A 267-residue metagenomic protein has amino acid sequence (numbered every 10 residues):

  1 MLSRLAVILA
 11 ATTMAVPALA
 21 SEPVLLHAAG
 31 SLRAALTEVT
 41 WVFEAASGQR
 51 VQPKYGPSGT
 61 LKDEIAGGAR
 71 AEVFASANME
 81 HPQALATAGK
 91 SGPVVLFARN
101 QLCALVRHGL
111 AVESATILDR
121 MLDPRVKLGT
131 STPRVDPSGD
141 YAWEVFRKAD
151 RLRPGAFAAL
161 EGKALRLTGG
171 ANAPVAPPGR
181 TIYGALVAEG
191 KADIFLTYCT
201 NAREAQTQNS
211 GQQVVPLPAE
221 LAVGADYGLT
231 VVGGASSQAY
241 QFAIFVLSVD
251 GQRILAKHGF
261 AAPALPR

Functional and structural regions predicted by a protein language model:
M1-V7: Bacterial N-terminal signal peptides that target proteins for export
V7-A15: Hydrophobic helical h-region of N-terminal Sec-dependent signal peptides in bacterial secretory/periplasmic proteins
A15-P17, S21: N-terminal signal peptide c-region/cleavage motif recognized by signal peptidases
S21-A69, S76-M79, Q83-G89, F97-N100 (+1 more regions): Exported/periplasmic ABC-transporter solute-binding proteins
P93: Active-site metal-coordination segments of metallo-dependent hydrolases
